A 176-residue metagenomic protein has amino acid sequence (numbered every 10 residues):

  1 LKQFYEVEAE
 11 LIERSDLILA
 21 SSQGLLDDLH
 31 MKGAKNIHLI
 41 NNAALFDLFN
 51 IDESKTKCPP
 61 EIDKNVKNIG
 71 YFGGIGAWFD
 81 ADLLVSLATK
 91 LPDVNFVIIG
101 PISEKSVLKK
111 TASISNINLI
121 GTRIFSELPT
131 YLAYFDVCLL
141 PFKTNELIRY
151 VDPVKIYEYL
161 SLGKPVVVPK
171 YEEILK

Functional and structural regions predicted by a protein language model:
L1-I18: Membrane-proximal helix-turn-helix segments that form the acceptor-binding/catalytic region of lipid-linked
K2, A44-P60, A77, V107-K109: Acidic anion/phosphate-binding donor-loop and adjacent secondary structure in glycosyltransferase catalytic cores
R14-I37: A short, active-site helix/loop in glycosyltransferases that binds the activated sugar's phosphate group
S21, I69-G73, I99-G100, I120 (+1 more regions): Short hydrophobic "strand-cap" motifs at the C-terminus of beta-strands
G24, I40-A43, D52, F135: Carbohydrate-associated surface elements
E61-F79, L84-A88, F96-I99: Conserved donor-binding/catalytic core segment of Leloir-type glycosyltransferases
V66, N95, K105-L132: Nucleotide-activated donor-binding/catalytic signature segment of Leloir-type glycosyltransferases, i.e., the conserved
F79, S126-Y131, C138-S161, V167-K176: Nucleotide-sugar-dependent
